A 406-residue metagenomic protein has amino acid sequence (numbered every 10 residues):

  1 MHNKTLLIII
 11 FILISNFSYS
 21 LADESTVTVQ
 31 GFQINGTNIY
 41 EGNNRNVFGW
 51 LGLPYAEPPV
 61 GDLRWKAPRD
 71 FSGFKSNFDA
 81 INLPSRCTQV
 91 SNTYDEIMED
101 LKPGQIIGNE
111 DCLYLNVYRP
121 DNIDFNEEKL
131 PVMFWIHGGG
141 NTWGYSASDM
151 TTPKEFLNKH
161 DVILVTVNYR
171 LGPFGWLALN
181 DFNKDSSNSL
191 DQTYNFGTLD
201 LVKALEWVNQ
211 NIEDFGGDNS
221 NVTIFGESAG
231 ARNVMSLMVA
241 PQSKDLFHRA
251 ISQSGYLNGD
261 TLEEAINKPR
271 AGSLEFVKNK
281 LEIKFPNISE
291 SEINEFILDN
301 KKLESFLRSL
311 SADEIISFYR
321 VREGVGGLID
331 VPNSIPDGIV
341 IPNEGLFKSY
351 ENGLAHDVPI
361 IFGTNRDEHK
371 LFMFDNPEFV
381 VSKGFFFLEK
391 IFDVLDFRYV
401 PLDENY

Functional and structural regions predicted by a protein language model:
M1-L7: Bacterial N-terminal signal peptides that target proteins for export
I8-N16: Bacterial N-terminal signal peptides
S20-T198, N219: Non-catalytic accessory segments of hydrolases
R119-E128, E155, Q210-D218, P241-D245 (+1 more regions): Surface-exposed acidic, glycine-flexible loop patches that form ligand/cofactor-binding and adhesion interfaces
N141, G226-S236: Glycine-rich nucleophile elbow surrounding the catalytic serine of serine-hydrolase chemistry
K203, Q210, M235-V239, K244 (+1 more regions): Substrate-access "cap/lid" subdomains that shape and gate the entrance to catalytic or ligand-binding pockets
F215-E227: Alpha/beta-hydrolase fold nucleophile elbow
